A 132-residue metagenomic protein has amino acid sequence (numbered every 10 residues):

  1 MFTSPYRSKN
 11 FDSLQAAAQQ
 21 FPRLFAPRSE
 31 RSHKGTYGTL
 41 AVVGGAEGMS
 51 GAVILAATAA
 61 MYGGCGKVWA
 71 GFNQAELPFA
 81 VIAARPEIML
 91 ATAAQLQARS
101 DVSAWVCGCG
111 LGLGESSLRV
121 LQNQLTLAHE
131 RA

Functional and structural regions predicted by a protein language model:
M1-A132: Small-residue (G/A/S/T)-rich helix-start motifs and N-terminal tracts that mark the onset
